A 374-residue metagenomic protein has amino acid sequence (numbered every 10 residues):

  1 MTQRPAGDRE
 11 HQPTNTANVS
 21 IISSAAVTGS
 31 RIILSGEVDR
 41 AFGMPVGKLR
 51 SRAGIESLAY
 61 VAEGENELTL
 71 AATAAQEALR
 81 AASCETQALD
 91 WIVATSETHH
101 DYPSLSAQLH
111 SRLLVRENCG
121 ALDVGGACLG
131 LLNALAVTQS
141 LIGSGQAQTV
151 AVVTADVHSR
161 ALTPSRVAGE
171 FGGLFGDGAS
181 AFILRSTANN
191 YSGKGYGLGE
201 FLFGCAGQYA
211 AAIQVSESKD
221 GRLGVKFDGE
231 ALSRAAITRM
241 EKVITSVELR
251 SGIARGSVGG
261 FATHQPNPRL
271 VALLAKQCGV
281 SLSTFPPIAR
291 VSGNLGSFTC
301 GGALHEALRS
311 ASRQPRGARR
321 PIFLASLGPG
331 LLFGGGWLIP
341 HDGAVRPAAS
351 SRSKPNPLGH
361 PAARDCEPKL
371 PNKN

Functional and structural regions predicted by a protein language model:
T2-G64, R166-R234, T238, K242 (+2 more regions): Condensing-enzyme catalytic core mediating Claisen C-C bond formation in acyl metabolism
I21, E63-G126, R250-V271: Conserved beta-ketoacyl condensing-enzyme motif
F42-R50, D101-V115, V152-A161, L270-L282: Acidic-glycine-rich active-site phosphate/pyrophosphate-binding loop
I55-S57, A88-W91, S111-G125, A161-V167 (+1 more regions): Glycine/charged-rich beta-loop-alpha catalytic/anionic-binding loops adjacent to active sites
L68, A72-A75, T98-H99, R116 (+2 more regions): Claisen-condensing/thiolase-fold acyl-transfer catalytic domains that form or cleave C-C bonds in fatty acid
T95, G125, V150-D156, L184 (+1 more regions): Short beta-strand segments
G143-G176: Flexible, glycine-rich active-site loops centered on histidine and acidic residues that chelate a metal or position
